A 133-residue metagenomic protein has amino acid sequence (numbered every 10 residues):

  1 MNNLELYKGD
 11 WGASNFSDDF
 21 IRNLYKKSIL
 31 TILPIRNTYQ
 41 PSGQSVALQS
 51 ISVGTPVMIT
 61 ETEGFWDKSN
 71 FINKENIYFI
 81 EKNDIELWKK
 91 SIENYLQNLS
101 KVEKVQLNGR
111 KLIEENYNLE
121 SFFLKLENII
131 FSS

Functional and structural regions predicted by a protein language model:
L4-K26, E63, N83: Conserved active-site histidine-acidic residue motif and adjacent donor-binding/catalytic loop of glycosyltransferases
F16, S45, K82-N83, Q97 (+1 more regions): Residue-level signal for the nucleotide or nucleotide-sugar donor/cofactor binding architecture
R22, Q44-S52, E63-D67: Short alpha-helical segment that forms part of, or immediately flanks, the ligand-binding pocket in carbohydrate-active
N23-Q40: Acidic donor-binding loop of glycosyltransferase active sites
T31-I32, P56-E63: Short hydrophobic beta-strand element within catalytic cores of glycosyltransferases and related nucleotide-activated
P41, W66-K68, F122: Glycine/Thr-rich phosphate-binding loops of Rossmann-like dinucleotide-binding domains
F71-I85, N94-S100: Conserved acidic donor-binding segment of nucleotide-sugar-dependent glycosyltransferases
L87, Q97-I130: A charged, aromatic-enriched C-terminal amphipathic alpha-helix characteristic of glycosyltransferases across folds
